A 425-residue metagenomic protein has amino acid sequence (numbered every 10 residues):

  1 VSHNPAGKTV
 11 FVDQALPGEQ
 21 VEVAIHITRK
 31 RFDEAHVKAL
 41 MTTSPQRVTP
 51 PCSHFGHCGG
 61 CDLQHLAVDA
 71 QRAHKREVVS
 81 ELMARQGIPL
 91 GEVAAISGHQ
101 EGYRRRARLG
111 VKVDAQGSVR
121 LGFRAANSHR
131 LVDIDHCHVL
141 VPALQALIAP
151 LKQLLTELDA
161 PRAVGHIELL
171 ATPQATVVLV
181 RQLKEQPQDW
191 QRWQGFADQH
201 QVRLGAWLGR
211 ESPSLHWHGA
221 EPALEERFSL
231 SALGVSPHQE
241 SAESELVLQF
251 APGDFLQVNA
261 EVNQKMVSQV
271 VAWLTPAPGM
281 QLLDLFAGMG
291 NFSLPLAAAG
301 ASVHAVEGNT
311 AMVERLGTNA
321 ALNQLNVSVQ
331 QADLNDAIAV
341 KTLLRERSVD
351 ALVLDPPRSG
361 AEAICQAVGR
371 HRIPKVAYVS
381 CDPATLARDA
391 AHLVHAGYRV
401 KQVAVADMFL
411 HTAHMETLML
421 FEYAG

Functional and structural regions predicted by a protein language model:
V1-P50, H54, S128, V329 (+1 more regions): Terminal RNA-binding accessory module
G18, L140, N259: Short, conserved phosphate/pyrophosphate- and ester-handling motifs at nucleotide-, phospho-/glycolipid
E22-A24, R108, L283: Hydrophobic beta-strand signal
K38-P50, G56-V164: Extended interfacial segments that mediate partner engagement and assembly in macromolecular machines
V93-Q100, H166-L169, R210-L215, V405-M408: Short, solvent-exposed loop/turn elements at beta->coil junctions and helix N-caps that rim active or binding pockets
R105, T176, G279-M280: Nucleotide donor/acceptor-binding cores
K184-G425: Rossmann-like S-adenosyl-L-methionine
